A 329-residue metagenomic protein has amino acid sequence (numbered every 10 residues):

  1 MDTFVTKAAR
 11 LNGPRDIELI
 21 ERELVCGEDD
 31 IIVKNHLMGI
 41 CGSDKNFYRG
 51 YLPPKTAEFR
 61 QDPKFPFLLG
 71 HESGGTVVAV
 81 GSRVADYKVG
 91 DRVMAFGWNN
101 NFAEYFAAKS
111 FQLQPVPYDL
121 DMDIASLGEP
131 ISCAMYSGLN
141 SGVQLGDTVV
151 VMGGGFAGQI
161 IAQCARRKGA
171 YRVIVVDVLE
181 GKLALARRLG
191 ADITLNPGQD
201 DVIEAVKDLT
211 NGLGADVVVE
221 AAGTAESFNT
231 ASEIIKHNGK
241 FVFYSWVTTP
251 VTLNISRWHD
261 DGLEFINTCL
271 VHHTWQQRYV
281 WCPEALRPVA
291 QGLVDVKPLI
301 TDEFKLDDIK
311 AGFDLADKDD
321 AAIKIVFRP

Functional and structural regions predicted by a protein language model:
M1-F4, A8, N229-S232, W281-P329: C-terminal hydrophobic helical "lid"/dimerization subdomain of Rossmann-like NAD(P)H-dependent oxidoreductases
A8-C26, G42-G74, M94-G97, Y118: N-terminal glycine-rich cofactor-binding segment
H36-M38, V80-S82, W98, G154 (+1 more regions): Short, surface-exposed secondary-structure boundary micro-motifs
F59-H71, R92-M152: NAD(P)H dinucleotide-binding glycine-rich loop of Rossmann-like/cofactor-binding domains, especially the beta1-alpha1
G74-W98: A glycine-/small-residue-rich N-terminal strand-loop-strand element that serves as the cofactor-binding glycine loop
I124-Q199, E204: Mid-domain Rossmann-like dinucleotide-binding core that forms the NAD(H)/NADP(H) cofactor-binding site
S141-V143, L189-I266: Glycine-rich cofactor phosphate-binding loops and adjacent beta1-alpha1 units of small-molecule cofactor enzyme domains
K207, T252-D302, K310-A311: C-terminal substrate-binding/catalytic core of Rossmann-like NAD(P)-dependent dehydrogenases/reductases
